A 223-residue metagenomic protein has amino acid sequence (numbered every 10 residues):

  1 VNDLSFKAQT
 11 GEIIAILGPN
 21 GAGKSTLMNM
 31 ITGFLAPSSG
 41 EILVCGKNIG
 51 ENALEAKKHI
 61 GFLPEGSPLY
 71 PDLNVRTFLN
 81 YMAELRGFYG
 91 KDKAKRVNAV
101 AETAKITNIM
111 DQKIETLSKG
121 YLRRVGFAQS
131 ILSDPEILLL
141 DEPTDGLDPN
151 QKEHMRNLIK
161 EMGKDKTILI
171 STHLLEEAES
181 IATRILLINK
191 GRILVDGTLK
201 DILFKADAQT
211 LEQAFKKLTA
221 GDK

Functional and structural regions predicted by a protein language model:
P19-G23: Walker A (P-loop) phosphate-binding loop of ABC-type ATPase nucleotide-binding domains
T32: Helix-to-loop junction immediately C-terminal to a conserved catalytic motif
G40-E51, E55-A56: Conserved ABC transporter NBD signature motif
N80, E84, K91-I109: Conserved ABC ATPase "signature" region
L138-E142: Catalytic Walker B motif of ABC-type/P-loop ATPase nucleotide-binding domains
D196-G197: ABC ATPase "signature
